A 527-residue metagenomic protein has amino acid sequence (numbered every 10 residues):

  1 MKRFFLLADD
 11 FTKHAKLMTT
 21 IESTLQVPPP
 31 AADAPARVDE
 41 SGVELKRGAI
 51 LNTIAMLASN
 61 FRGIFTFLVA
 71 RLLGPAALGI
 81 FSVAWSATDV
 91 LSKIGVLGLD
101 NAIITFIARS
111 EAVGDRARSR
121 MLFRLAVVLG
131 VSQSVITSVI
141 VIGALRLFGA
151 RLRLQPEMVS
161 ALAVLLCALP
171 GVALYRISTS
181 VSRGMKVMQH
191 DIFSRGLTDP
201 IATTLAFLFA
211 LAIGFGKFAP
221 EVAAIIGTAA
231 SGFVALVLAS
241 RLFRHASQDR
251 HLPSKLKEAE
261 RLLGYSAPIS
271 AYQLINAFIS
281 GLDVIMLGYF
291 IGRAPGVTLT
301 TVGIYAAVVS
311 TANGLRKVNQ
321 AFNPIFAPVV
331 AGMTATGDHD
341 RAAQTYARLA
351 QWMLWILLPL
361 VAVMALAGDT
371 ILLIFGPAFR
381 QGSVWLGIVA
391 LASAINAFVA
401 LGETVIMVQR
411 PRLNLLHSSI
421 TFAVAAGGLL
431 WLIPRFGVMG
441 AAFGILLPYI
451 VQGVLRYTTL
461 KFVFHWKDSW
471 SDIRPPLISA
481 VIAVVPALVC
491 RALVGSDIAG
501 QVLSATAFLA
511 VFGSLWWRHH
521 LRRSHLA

Functional and structural regions predicted by a protein language model:
M1-G63, A84, A117, M121-R124 (+5 more regions): N-terminal membrane topogenesis motif
F11, A15-L45, I213-A223, A235-S280 (+3 more regions): Interhelical loop/hinge segments that connect adjacent transmembrane helices in multipass membrane
T20, E44-T105, L129, S134 (+6 more regions): Signature of the first transmembrane helix
R47-G63, A224-L242, L256-G332, W352 (+3 more regions): Transmembrane helical elements of multi-pass membrane transporters/channels
G48-L51, V164, D249, K257 (+4 more regions): Membrane-interface "helix-start" segments
V69-V90, E157-S160, K217, E221-V222 (+4 more regions): Interfacial/gating helices of multi-pass transporter permease domains
A108-V128, I304-S419: Specific pore-lining/lateral-gate transmembrane helices of multi-pass inner-membrane transport and insertion machines
A163, S194-H245, S419-G427, V438-T459 (+2 more regions): Hydrophobic alpha-helical transmembrane segments
